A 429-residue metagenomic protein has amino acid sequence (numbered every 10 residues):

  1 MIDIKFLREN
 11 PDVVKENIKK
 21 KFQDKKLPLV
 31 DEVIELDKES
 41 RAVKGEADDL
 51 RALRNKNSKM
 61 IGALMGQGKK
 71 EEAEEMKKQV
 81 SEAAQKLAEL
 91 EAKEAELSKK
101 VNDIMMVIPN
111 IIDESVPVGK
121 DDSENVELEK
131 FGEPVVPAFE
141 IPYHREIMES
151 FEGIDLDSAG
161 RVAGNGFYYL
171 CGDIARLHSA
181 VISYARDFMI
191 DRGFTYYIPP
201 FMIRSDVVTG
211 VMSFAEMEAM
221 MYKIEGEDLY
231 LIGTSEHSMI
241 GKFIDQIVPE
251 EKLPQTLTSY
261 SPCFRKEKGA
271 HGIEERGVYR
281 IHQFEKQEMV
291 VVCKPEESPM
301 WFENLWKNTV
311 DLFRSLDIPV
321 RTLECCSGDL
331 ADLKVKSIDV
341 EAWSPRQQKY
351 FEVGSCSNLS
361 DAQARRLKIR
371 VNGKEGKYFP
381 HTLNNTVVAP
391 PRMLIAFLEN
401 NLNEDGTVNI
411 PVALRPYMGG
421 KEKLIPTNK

Functional and structural regions predicted by a protein language model:
M1-P134, E149, G153: N-terminal alpha-helical targeting/anchoring segments
L27, K130-K429: TRNA-recognition modules of translation machinery and tRNA-sensing kinases, especially anticodon-binding
